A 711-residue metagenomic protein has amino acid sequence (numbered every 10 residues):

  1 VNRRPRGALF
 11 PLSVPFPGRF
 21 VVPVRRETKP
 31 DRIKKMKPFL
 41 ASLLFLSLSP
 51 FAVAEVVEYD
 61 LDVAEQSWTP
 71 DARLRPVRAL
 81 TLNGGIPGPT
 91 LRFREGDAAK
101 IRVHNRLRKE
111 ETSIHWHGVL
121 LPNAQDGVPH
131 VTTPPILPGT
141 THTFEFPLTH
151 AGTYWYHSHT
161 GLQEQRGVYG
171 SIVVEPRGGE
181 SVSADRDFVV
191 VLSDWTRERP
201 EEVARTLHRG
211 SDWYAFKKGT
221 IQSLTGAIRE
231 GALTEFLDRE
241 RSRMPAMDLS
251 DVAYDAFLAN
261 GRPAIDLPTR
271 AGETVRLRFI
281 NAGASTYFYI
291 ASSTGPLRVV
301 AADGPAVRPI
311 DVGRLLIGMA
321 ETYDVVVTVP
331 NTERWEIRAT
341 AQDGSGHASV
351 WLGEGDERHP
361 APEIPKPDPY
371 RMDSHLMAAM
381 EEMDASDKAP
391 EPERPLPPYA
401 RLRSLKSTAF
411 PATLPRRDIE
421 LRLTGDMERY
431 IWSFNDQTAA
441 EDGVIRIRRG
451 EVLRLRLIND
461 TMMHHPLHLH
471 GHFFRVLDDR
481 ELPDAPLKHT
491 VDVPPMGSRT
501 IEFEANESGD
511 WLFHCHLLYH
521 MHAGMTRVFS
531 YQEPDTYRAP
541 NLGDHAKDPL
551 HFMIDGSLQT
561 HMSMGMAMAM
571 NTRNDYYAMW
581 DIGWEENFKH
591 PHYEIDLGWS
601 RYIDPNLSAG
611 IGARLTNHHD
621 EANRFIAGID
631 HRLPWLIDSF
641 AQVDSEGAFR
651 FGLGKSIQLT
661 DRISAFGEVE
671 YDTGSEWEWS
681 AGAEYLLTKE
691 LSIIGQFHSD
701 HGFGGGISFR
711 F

Functional and structural regions predicted by a protein language model:
A54-M319, V325, D356-R394, L421-G425 (+4 more regions): Histidine-centered copper-binding motifs that mark active-site loops of extracellular/periplasmic copper enzymes
Y154, W511, T572-A578, I603-A609 (+5 more regions): Repeated loop/turn-to-beta-strand initiation elements of outer-membrane beta-barrel proteins
R276, D324, R454, T500 (+7 more regions): Membrane-embedded beta-strand positions in outer-membrane beta-barrel channels/transporters
Y531-L597, R601, N623-A627, H631 (+1 more regions): Outer-membrane beta-barrel initiation region
G556-T560, A578-I582, I611-L615, A641-V643 (+2 more regions): Transmembrane beta-barrel strands of outer-membrane/channel proteins
L558, M568-N571, L597-R601, L615 (+8 more regions): Residue-level signature of outer-membrane beta-barrel architecture
A681-E684, S699-F711: Outer-membrane beta-barrel "beta-signal"
